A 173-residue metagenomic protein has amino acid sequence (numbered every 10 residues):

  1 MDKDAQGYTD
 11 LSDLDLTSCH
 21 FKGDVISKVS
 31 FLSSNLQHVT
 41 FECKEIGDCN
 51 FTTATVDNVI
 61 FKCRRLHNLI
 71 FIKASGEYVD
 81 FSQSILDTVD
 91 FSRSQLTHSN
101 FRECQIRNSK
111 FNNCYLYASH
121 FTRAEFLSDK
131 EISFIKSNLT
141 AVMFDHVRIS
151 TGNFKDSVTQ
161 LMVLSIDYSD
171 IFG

Functional and structural regions predicted by a protein language model:
M1-G173: Tandem repeat scaffolds
